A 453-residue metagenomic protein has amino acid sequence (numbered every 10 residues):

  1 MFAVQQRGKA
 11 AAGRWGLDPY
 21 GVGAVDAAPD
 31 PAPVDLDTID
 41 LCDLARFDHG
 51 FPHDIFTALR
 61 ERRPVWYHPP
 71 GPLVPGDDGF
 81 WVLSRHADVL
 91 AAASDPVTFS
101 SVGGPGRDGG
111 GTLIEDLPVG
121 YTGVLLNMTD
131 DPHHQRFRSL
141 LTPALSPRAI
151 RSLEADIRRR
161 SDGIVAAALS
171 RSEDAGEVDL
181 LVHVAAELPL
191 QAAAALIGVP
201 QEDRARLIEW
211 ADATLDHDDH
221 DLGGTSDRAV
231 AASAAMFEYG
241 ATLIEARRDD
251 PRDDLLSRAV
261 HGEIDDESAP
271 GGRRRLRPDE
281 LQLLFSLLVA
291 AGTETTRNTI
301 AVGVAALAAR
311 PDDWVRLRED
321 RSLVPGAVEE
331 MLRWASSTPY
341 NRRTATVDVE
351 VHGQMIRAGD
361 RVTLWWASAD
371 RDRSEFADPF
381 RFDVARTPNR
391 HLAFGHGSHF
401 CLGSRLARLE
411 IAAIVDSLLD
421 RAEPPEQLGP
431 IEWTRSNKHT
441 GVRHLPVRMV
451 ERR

Functional and structural regions predicted by a protein language model:
M1-R453: Cytochrome P450
